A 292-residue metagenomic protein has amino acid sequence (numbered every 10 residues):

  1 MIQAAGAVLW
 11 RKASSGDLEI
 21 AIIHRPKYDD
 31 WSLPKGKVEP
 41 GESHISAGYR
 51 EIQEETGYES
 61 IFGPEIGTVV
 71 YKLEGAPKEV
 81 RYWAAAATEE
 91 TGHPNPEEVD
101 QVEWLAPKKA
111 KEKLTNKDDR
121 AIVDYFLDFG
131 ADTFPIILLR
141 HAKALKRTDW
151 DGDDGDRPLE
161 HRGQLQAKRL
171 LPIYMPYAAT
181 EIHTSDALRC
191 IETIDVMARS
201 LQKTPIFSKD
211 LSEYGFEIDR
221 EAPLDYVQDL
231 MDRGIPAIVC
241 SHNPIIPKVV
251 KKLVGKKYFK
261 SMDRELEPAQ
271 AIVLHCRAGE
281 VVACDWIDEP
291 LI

Functional and structural regions predicted by a protein language model:
M1-L33, I136-H141: N-terminal strand-loop-strand
S15-E59, W150-P158, R162: Conserved Nudix-box catalytic region and its N-terminal flanking loop in Nudix hydrolases and closely related
D29-D30, G92-K146, W150-D151, G155: Nudix hydrolase/Nudix homology domain
G36, A47, D132-I218, L224 (+3 more regions): Active-site-proximal alpha-helix that buttresses catalytic centers in soluble enzyme cores
V38-P64, V69-I122: Unchanged
P135-I137, R233-S241: Generic beta-sheet signal
D219-I235: A short, acidic, amphipathic alpha-helical segment used as a generic capping/interface helix at domain edges
K257-A283: Domain-level recognition of soluble alpha/beta enzyme cores, biased toward histidine phosphatases/phosphomutases
